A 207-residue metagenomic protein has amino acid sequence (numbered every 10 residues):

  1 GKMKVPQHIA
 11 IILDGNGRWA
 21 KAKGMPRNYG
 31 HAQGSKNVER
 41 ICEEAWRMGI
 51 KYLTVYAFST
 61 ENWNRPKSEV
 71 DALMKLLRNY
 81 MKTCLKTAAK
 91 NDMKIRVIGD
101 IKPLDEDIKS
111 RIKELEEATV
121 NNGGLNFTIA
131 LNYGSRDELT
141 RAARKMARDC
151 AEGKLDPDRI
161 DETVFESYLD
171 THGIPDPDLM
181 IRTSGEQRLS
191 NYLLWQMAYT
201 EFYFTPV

Functional and structural regions predicted by a protein language model:
G1-V207: Flexible, compositionally biased loop and terminal segments
